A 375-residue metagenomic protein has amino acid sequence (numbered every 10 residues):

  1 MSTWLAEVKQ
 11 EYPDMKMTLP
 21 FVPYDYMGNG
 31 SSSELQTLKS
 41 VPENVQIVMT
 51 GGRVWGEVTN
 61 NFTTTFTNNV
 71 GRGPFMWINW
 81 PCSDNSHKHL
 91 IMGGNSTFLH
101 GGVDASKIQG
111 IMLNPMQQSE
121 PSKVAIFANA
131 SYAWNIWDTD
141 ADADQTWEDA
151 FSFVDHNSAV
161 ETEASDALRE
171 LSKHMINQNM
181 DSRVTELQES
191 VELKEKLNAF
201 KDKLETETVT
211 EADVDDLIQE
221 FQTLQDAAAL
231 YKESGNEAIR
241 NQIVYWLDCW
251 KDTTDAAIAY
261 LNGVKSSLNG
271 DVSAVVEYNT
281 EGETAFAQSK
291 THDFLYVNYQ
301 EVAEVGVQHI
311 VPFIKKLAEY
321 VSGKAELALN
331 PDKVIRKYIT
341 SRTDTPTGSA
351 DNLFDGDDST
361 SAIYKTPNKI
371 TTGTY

Functional and structural regions predicted by a protein language model:
M1-T146: Catalytic-core regions of glycoside hydrolase
D14-K16, Q222, A229, T374: Ser/Thr- (and often Asn-) enriched beta-sheet segments in non-cytosolic proteins
M17, P74, G110, P115 (+7 more regions): Generic preference for hydrophobic/aromatic residues in regular secondary structure cores
A143-P331: Catalytic domains of carbohydrate-active enzymes that cleave complex glycans
Q288, E319-Y375: Disordered, acidic Ser/Thr/Pro-rich linker "stalks" and the adjacent N-terminal cap of the next globular domain
